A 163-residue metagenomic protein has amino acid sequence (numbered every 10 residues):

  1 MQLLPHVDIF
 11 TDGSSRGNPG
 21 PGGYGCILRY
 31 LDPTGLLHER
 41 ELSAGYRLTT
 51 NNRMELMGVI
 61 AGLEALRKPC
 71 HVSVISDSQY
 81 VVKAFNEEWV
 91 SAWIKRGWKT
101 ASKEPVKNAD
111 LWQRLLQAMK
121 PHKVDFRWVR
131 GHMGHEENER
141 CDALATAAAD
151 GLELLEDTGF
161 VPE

Functional and structural regions predicted by a protein language model:
M1-R53, M57, A61-C70, F85 (+2 more regions): RNase H-like nuclease fold core
S14-P21, M57-R140, L144, A149: RNase H catalytic domain
